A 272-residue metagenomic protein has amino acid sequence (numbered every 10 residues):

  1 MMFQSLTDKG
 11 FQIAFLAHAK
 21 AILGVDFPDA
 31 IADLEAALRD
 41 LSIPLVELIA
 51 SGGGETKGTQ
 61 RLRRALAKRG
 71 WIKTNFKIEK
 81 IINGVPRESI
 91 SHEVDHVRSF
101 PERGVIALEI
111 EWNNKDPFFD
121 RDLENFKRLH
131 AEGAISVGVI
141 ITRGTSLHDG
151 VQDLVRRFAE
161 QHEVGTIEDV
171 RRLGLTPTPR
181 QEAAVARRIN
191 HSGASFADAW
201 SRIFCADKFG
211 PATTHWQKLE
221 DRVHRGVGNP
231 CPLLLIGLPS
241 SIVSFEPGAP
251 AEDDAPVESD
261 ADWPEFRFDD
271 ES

Functional and structural regions predicted by a protein language model:
M1-D33, E160-S272: Non-catalytic C-terminal interaction segments of nucleic acid-processing enzymes
M1-T74: Extreme N-terminal leader/targeting regions
L48-G52, R61-G104, P117-E124, A131: Active-site metal-binding core of divalent-cation-utilizing nuclease and nuclease-like domains
G104-I106, V137: Structural motif
E109-I110, N114-L123, D149: Active-site-adjacent loop/helix micro-motif of nuclease/hydrolase catalytic cores
W112, L123-A131, I135, A184-V185 (+2 more regions): Catalytic core segments in nucleotide and nucleic-acid processing enzymes
F119-D120, H148-D153, F245-G248: A short acidic (Asp/Glu
E132-A159: Nucleic-acid nuclease catalytic cores
